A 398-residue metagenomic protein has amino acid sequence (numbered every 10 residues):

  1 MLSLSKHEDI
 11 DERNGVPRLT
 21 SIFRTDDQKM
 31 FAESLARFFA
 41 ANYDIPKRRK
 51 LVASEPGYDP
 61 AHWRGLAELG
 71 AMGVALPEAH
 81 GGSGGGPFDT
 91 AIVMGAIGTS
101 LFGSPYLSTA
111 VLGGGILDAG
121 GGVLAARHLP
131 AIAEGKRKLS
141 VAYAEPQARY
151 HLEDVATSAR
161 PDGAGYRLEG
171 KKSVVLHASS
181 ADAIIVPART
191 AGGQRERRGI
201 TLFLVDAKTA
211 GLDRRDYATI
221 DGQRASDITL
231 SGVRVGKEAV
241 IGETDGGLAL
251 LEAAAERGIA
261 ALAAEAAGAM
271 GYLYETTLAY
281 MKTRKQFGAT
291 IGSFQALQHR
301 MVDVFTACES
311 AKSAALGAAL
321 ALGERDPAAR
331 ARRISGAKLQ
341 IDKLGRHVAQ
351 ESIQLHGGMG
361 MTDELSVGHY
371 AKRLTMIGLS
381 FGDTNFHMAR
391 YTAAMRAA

Functional and structural regions predicted by a protein language model:
L2-L4, L19: Leucine-biased recognition of intrinsically disordered, low-complexity hydrophobic segments
D11-S104, G120-L124, A131, G135-K136 (+3 more regions): Alpha-helical interface subdomain recognition
L112-G120: Helix-loop "lid/cap" segments that line or gate small-molecule binding pockets
H128-P130, Q147, A156-S158, K172-L176 (+2 more regions): A generic local secondary-structure boundary/capping motif
G135-P146, V186: A short, Trp-centered hydrophobic/proline-enriched beta-strand micro-motif
Y150, D154-A156, V174, V205-V240: Flexible, small-/acidic-enriched active-site or ligand-binding loops
H151-E169: Cytochrome P450 C-terminal beta-domain/meander region
E169-D213: A short core secondary-structure module
